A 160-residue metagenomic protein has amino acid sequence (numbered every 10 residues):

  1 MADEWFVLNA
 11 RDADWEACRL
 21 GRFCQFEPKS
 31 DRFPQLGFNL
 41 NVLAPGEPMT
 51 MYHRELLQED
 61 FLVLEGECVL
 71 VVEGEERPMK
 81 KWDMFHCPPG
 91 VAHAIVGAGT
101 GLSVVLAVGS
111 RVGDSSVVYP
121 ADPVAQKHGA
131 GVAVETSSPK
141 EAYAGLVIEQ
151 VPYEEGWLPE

Functional and structural regions predicted by a protein language model:
M1-Q35, V124-E160: A short, N-terminal "cap"/entry segment at the start of jelly-roll beta-barrel domains of the cupin/DSBH fold
G21-F26, N39-E55, P89: Conserved short histidine dyad/triad with adjacent acidic residue
Q35, L40-P45, R54-V71, V108-S110: Short, conserved beta-strand element in jelly-roll/cupin
D60, G74-G90: Short acidic-glycine-tyrosine-enriched beta hairpin
V69, K81, P89-S115: Ligand-binding loop in jelly-roll beta-barrel domains
S116-A121: Short, charged, solvent-exposed linker or helix-capping segments at domain edges/interfaces that act as flexible hinges
